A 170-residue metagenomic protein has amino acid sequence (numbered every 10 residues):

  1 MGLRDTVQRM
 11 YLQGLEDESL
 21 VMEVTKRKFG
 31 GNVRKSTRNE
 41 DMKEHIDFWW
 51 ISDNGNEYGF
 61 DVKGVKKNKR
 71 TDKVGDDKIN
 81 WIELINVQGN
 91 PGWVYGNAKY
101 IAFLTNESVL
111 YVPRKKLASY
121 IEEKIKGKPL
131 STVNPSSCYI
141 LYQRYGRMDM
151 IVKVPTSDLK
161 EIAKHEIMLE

Functional and structural regions predicted by a protein language model:
M1-N39, K66: Acidic-basic catalytic patches of nuclease active cores, encompassing PD-(D/E)XK and other metal-cofactor nuclease
R4-Y11, K35, K63-Y111: Catalytic cores of nucleic-acid endonucleases
G30-G31, G55-N56, T105-E107: Short glycine/proline-enriched coil/turn segments at helix->beta-strand junctions
R38-W49: Beta-rich nucleic-acid/ligand-interaction surfaces
K43-H45, G55-G59, Y95-A98: Short connector loops at helix/strand junctions that flank enzyme active sites, especially segments positioning acidic
H45-D47, I79, A98, D149-I151 (+1 more regions): Short, acidic/polar N-cap/turn motifs at the starts of alpha helices
F48-W50, N54-N68: Conserved catalytic cores of phosphodiester-cleaving nucleases, focusing on short active-site segments
N106-E170: Non-catalytic C-terminal interaction segments of nucleic acid-processing enzymes
